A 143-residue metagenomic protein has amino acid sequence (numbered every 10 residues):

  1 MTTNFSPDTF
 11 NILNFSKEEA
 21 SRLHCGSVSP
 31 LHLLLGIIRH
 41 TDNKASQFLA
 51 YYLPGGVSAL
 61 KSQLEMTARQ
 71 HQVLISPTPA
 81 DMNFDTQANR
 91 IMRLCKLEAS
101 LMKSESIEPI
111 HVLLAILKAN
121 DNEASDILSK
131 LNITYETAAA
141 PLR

Functional and structural regions predicted by a protein language model:
M1-R143: Histone-fold recognition with a strong bias for associated Lys/Arg-rich disordered tails
